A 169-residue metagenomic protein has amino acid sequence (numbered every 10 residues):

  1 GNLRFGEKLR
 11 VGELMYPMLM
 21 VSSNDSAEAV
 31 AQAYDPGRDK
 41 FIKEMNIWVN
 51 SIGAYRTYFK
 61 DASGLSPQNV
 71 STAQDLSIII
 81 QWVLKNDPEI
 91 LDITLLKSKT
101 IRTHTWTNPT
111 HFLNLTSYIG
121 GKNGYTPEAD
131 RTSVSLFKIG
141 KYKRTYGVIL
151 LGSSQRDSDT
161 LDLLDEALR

Functional and structural regions predicted by a protein language model:
G1-Q74, L84: Active-site-adjacent loops and short helices of periplasmic peptidoglycan-processing enzymes
A54-Y55, P67-R169: Domain-terminus/edge residues, biased toward the C-terminal soluble/receptor-binding domains of extracytoplasmic
